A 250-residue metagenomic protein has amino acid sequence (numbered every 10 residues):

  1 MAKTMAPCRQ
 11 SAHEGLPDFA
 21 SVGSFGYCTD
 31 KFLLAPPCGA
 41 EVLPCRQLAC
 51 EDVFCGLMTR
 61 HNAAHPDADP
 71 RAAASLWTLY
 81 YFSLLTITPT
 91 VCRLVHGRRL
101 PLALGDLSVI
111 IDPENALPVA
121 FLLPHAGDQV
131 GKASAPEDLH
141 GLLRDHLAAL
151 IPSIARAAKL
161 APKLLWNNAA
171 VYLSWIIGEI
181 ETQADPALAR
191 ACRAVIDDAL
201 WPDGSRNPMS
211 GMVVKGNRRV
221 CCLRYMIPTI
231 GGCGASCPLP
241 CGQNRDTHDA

Functional and structural regions predicted by a protein language model:
M1-A74: Generic N-terminal leader/targeting and pre-domain segments
A2-H13, V95-H96, V214, Q243-A250: Proteins with a high burden of low-complexity, intrinsically disordered sequence enriched in S/T/G/P/A and R, requiring
A6, L16, A35-P36, L43 (+5 more regions): Intrinsic-disorder/low-complexity coil detector
L16-V22, G26, V91-R93, L147 (+2 more regions): Generic hydrophobic, helix-prone segments enriched in Leu/Val/Ile
L48-V214: Hydrophobic, aromatic-lined core segments that form the binding pocket/scaffold for planar heteroaromatic ligands
D185-A250: Cys/His-clustered metal-coordination modules, chiefly Zn-binding fingers
